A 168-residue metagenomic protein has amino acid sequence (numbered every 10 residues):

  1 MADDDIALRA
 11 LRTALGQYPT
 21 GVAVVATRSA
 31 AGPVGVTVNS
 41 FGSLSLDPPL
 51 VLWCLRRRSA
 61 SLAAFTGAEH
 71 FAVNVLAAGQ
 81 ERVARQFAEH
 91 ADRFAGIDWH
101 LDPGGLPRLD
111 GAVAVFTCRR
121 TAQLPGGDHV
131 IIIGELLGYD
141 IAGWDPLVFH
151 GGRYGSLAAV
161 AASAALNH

Functional and structural regions predicted by a protein language model:
M1-H168: Basic, polyanion-binding surface patches
